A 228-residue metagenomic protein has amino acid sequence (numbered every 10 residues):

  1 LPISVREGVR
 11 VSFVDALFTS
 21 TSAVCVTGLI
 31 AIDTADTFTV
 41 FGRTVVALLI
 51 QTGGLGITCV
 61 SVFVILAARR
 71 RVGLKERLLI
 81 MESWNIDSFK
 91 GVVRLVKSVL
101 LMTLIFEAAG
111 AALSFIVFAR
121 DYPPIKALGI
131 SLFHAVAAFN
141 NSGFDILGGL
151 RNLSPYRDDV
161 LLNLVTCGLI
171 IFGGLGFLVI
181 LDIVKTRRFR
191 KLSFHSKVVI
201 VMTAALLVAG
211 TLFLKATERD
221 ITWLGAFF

Functional and structural regions predicted by a protein language model:
L1-F228: Membrane-proximal intracellular helices of multi-pass ion channels
